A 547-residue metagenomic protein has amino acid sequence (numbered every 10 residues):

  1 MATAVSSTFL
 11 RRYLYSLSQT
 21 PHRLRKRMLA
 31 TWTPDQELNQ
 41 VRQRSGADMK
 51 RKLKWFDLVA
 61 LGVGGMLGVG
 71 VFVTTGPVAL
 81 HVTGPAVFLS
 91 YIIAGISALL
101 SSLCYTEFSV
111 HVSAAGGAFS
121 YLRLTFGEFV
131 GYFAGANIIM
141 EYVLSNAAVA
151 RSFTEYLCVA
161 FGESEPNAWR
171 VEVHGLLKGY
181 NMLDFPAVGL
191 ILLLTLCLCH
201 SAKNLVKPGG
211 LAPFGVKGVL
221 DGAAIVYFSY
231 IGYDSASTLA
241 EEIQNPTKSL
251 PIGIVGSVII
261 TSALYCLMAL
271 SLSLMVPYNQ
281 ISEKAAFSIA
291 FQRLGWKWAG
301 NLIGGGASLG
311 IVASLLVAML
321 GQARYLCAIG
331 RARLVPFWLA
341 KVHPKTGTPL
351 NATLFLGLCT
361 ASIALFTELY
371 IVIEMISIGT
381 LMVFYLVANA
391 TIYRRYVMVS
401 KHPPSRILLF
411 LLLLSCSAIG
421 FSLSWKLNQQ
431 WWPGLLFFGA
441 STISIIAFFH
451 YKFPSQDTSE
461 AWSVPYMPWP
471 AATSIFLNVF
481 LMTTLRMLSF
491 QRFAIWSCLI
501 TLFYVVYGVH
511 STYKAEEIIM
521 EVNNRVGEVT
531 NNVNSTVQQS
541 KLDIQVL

Functional and structural regions predicted by a protein language model:
A2-A4, M49-K50, V71-H174, S257-A263 (+2 more regions): Extracellular loop-to-transmembrane helix junctions
A2-G76, L80-F88, I92, A98-L103 (+5 more regions): Membrane-interface "cap" regions at the ends of multi-pass membrane proteins
T75, A114, N137-E155, I225-Q244 (+3 more regions): Membrane-helix boundary/coupling elements in multi-pass transport proteins
P77-T83, V87, S152, E165 (+9 more regions): Transmembrane helix-loop boundary segments of multi-pass membrane transporters
S90-G95, A160-H200, P349-C359, S405-S415 (+1 more regions): Transmembrane alpha-helical segments of multi-pass small-molecule transport proteins
S120-L122, F126-G127, C158-R170, P208-F214 (+3 more regions): TM-loop-TM module centered on a large, flexible mid-protein loop between adjacent transmembrane helices in multi-pass
G179-D184, W338-L350, Y385-R486: C-terminal membrane-solvent junction of multi-pass transporters and transport-like membrane proteins
H200-L205, Y233-L264, R331, V335-L339: Hydrophobic, small-residue-rich membrane helices and short re-entrant helix-turn-helix hairpins that build
